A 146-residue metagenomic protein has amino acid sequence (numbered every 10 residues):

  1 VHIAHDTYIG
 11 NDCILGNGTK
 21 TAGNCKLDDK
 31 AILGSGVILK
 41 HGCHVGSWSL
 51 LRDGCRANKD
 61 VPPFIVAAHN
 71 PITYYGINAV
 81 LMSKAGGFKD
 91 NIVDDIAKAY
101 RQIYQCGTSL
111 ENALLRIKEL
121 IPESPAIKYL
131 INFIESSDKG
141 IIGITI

Functional and structural regions predicted by a protein language model:
V1-T73: Structural signal for interior beta-strand "rungs" in well-ordered beta-sheet cores of soluble enzyme domains
F64, N70-I146: Terminal amphipathic alpha-helical/low-complexity segments used for targeting or macromolecular assembly
